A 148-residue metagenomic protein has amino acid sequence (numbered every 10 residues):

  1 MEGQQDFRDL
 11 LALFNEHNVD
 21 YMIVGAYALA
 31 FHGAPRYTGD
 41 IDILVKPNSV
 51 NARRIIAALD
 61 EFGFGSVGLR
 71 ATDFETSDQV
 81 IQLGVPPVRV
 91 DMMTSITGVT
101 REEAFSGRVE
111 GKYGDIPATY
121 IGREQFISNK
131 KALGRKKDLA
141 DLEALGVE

Functional and structural regions predicted by a protein language model:
M1-E148: Compositionally biased terminal segments of proteins
